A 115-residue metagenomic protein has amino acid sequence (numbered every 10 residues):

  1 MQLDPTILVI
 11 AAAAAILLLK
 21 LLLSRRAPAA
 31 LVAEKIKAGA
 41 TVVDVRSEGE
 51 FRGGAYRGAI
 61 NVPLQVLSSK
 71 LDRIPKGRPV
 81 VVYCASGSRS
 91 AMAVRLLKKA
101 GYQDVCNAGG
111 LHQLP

Functional and structural regions predicted by a protein language model:
M1-T41, V45-G53: Flexible, polar/low-complexity N-terminal or interdomain linker segments that lie immediately upstream of folded
L31-V32, V66-K70: Short acidic active-site motifs
V43-D44, A59, L97: Conserved small-residue
F51-R57, I74: Short loop/helix-cap segments at secondary-structure boundaries that form the rim of catalytic
G53, L114-P115: Short secondary-structure boundary/hinge segments and terminal tails
V62-P63: Short acidic-hydrophobic, aromatic-tinged amphipathic segments that line or gate anion-handling sites
S68-L114: Catalytic cysteine-centered active loop of the rhodanese-like fold, especially the PTP/DSP P-loop
